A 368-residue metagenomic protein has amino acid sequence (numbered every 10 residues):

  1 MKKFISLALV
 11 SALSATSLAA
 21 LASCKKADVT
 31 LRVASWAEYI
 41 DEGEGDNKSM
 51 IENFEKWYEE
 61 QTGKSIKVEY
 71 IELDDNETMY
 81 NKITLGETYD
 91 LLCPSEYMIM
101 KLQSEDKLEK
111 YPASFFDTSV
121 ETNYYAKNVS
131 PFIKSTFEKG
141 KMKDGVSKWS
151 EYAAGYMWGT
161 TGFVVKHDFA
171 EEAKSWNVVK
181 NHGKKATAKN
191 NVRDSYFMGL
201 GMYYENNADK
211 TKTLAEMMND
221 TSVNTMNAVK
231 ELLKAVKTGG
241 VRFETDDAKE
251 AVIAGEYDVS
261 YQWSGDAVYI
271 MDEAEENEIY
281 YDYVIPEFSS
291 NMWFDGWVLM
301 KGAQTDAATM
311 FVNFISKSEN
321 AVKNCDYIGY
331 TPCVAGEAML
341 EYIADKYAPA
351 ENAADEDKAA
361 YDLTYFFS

Functional and structural regions predicted by a protein language model:
M1-L31: Short, low-complexity disordered leader/linker segments with a strong preference for bacterial N-terminal type II
C24, S290-N291, D295-F367: Mature extracytoplasmic/periplasmic domains
A27-K101, E105: Early extracytoplasmic/lumenal segment of secretory-pathway proteins
W36-K48, E96-I253: Extracytoplasmic ligand-binding site segments that recognize negatively charged/polar headgroups
N76-Y80, I99, A248-A251, Y257 (+2 more regions): Short, hydrophobic alpha-helical packing/hinge segments within bilobed ligand-binding/sensory domains
D90-P94, V241-R242, D258-W263: Paired acidic/hydrophobic, glycine-rich loop segments that form the ligand-binding mouth/hinge of periplasmic-binding
M98-Q103, Y261-E278: A ligand-binding cleft/hinge motif common to bilobed small-molecule-binding domains
D117-T122, M226-A235, N277-V298: Periplasmic-binding protein-like
